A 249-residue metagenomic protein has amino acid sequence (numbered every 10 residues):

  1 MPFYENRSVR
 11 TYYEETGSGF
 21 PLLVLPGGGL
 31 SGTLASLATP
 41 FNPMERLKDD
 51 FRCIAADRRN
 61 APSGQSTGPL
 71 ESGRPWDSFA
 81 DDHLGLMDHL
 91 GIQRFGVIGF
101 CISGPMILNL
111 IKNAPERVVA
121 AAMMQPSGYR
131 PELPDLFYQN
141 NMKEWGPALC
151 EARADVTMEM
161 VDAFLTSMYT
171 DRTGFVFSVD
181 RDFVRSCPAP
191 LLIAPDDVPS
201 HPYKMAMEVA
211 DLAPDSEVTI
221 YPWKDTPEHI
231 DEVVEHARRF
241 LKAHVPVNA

Functional and structural regions predicted by a protein language model:
R7-S66: Conserved HGGG/HGGXW glycine-rich cap/lid loop of the alpha/beta-hydrolase fold
N42-E45, A55-F95: Active-site loop/oxyanion-hole signature of alpha/beta-hydrolase fold enzymes
D57-A61, S127, P222-K224: Short beta-to-alpha linker loops that shape the active-site pocket of alpha/beta-hydrolase fold enzymes
Q93-Y129: Conserved hydrolase catalytic core segment
A154-D180, C187: Hydrophobic, aromatic-rich cap/lid helix
C187, I193-P195: Short beta-strand/loop motif that positions the catalytic acidic residue of the alpha/beta-hydrolase fold
P199-M205: Conserved alpha/beta-hydrolase "acid-adjacent" motif
S216-A249: Catalytic active-site module of serine/aspartate enzymes centered on a nucleophile-bearing elbow/loop
